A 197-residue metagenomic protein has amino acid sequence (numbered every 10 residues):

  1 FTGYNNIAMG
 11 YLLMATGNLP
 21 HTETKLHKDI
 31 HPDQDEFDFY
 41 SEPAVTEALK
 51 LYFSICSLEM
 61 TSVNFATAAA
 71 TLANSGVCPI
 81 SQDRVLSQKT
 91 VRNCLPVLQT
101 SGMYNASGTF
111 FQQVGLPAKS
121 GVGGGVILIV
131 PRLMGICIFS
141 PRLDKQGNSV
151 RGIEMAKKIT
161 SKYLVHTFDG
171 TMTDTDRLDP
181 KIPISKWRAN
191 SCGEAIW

Functional and structural regions predicted by a protein language model:
F1-S57, V63-A66: Active-site-adjacent helix/loop patches that line small-molecule binding or acyl-intermediate pockets
A8-A15, D33, T67, T71 (+2 more regions): Alpha-helical scaffold segments in soluble metabolic enzymes
M14-N18, D35, F39, S57 (+3 more regions): Hydrophobic/aromatic-lined pockets within catalytic cores
S41-T46, T71-L72, L133: Short amphipathic alpha-helical segments, especially helix-boundary/capping motifs
S57-E59, V85-L86: Short, conserved, surface-exposed binding loops centered on an aromatic residue
A73-W197: Structured C-terminal helix/loop/strand segments within mature extracytoplasmic catalytic/sensor domains
